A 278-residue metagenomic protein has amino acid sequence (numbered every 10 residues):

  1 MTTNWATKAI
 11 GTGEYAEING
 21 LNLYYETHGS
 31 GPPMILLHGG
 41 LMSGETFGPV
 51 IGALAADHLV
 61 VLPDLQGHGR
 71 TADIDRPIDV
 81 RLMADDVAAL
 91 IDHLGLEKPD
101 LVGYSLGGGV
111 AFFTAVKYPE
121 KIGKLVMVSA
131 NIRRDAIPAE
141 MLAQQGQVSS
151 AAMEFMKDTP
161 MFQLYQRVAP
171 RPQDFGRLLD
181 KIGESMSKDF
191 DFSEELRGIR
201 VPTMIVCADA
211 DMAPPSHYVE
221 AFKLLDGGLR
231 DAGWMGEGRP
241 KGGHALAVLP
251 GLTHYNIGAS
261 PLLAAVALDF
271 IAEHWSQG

Functional and structural regions predicted by a protein language model:
M1-M34, D57-H58, E273-G278: Alpha/beta-hydrolase fold catalytic core
L21-A72: Conserved HGGG/HGGXW glycine-rich cap/lid loop of the alpha/beta-hydrolase fold
L62-V102: Active-site loop/oxyanion-hole signature of alpha/beta-hydrolase fold enzymes
G109-K117, G123-F162: Flexible "cap/lid" loop of the alpha/beta hydrolase fold
L179-E195: Active-site nucleophile elbow and catalytic-triad environment of alpha/beta-hydrolase enzymes
I199, I205-C207: Short beta-strand/loop motif that positions the catalytic acidic residue of the alpha/beta-hydrolase fold
M212-Y218, L229: Conserved alpha/beta-hydrolase "acid-adjacent" motif
E237-G278: Catalytic active-site module of serine/aspartate enzymes centered on a nucleophile-bearing elbow/loop
